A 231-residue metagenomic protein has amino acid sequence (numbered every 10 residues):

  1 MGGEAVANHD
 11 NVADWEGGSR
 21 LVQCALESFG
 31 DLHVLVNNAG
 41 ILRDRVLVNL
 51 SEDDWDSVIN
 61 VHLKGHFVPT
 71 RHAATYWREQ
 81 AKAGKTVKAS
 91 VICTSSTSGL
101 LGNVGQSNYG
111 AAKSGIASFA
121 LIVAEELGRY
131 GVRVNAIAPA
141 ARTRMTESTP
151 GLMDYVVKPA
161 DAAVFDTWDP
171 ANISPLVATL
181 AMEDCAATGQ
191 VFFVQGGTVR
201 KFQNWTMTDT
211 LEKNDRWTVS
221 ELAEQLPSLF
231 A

Functional and structural regions predicted by a protein language model:
M1-V6, C24-N37, R43, T86 (+1 more regions): A glycine-rich helix->loop->beta "capping" turn within Rossmann-like NAD(P)(H)-dependent oxidoreductase domains
H9-R20, E52: The beta1-alpha1 cofactor-binding region of Rossmann-like NAD(H)/NADP(H)-dependent oxidoreductases
V46-L47, D54-I59: Substrate-binding pocket helix/loop in short-chain dehydrogenase/reductase
T70, A112: Active-site helix of classical SDR
S96: Residue(s) in the substrate-gating loop at a strand-loop-helix junction that position the organic substrate next
L101, A117, I122-V132, E183-A186: Active-site-adjacent segment of SDR/Rossmann-fold oxidoreductases
V157-A231: C-terminal helical subdomain
